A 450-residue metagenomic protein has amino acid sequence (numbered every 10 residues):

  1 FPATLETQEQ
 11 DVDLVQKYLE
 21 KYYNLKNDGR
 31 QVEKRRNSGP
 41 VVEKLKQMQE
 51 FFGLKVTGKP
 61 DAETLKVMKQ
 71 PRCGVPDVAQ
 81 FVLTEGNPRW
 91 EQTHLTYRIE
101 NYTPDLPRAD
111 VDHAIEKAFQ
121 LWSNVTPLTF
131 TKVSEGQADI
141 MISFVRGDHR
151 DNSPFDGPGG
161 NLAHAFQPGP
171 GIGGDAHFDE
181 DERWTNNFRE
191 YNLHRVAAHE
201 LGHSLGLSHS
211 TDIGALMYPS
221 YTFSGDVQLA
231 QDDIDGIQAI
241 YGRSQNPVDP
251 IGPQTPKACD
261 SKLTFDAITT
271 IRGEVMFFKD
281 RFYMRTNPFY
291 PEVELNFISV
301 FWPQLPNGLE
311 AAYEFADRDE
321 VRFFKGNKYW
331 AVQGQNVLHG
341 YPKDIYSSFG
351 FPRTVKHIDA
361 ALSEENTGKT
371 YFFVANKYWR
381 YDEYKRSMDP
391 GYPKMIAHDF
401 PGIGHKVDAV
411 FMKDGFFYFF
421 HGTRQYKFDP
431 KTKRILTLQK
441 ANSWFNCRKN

Functional and structural regions predicted by a protein language model:
F1-L263: Zinc-dependent metalloendopeptidases
S244-N450: Disulfide-stabilized extracellular ectodomains of secreted/luminal proteins, especially beta-rich
